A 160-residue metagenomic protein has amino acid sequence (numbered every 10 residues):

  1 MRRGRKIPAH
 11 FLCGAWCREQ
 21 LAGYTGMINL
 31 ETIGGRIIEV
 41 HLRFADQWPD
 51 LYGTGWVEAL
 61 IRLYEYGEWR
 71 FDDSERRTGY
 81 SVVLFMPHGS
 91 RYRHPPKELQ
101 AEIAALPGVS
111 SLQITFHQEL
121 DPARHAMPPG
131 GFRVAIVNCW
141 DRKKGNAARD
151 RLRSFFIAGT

Functional and structural regions predicted by a protein language model:
M1-G34, Y52, W56-Q100: A long amphipathic alpha-helix within ATP-dependent nucleotide-binding catalytic cores
G4-R5, W48, W140, K144: A general boundary/transition motif marking the beginning of the first structured unit of a protein
R36-I38: Protein kinase-like catalytic core scaffold
V40-W56, F116-P122: Glycine-rich phosphate/pyrophosphate-binding beta-alpha loops
L63-T160: Peripheral (often C-terminal) accessory segments that flank ATP-dependent C-N-forming ligase machineries
